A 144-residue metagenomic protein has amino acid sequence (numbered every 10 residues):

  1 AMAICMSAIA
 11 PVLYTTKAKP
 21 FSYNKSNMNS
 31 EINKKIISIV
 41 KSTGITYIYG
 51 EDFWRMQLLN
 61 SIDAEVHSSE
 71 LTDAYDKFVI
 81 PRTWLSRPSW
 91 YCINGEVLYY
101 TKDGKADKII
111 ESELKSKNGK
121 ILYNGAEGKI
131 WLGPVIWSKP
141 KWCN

Functional and structural regions predicted by a protein language model:
A1-T16: Signature aromatic-anchored transmembrane alpha helix within multi-pass, membrane-resident enzymes that catalyze glycan
A18-Y23: Surface-exposed cleft-lining segments at the edges of enzyme active sites
N24-K41: A short, well-structured juxtamembrane/interface segment
S42-D76: Short periplasmic/luminal acceptor-recognition loop of GT-C membrane glycosyltransferases, typified by
G44-E51, I93-D103: Short hydrophobic beta-strand segments
S61, Y91-N94: Extracellular/periplasmic catalytic domains that process cell-envelope and extracellular macromolecules
K77-W90: Alpha-helical scaffolding within the catalytic cores of extracellular/periplasmic polymer-degrading hydrolases
T83, E96-N144: Aromatic/acidic, Gly/Pro-rich catalytic loop(s) in extracytoplasmic/lumenal soluble domains of multi-pass membrane
